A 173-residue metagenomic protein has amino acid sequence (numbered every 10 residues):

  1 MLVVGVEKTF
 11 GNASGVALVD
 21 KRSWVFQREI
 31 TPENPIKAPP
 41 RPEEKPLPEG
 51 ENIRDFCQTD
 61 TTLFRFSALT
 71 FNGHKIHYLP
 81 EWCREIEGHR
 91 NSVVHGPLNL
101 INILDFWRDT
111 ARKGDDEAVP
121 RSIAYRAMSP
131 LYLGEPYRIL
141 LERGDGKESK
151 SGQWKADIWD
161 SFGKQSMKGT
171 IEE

Functional and structural regions predicted by a protein language model:
M1-L2, L100-G144: Hydrophobic beta-strand-centered segment that forms part of the acyl-chain substrate-binding groove
M1-Q58, M128-G134, R138-E173: HotDog/MaoC-like acyl-thioester-processing domains
P35-I36, E51-G114: Hot-dog-fold acyl-thioester-processing enzymes
C83-R84, G88, A118-P120, W159 (+1 more regions): A beta-strand-loop signature enriched in Asp, Gly, Thr, and Trp that corresponds to the sialidase/neuraminidase Asp-box
